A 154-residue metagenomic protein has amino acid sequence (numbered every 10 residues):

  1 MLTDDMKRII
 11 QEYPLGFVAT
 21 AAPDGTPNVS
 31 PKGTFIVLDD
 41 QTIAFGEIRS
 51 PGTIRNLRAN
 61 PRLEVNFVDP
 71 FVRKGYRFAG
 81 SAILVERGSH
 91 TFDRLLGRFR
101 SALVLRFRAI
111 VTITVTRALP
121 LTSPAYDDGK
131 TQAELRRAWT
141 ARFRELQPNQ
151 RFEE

Functional and structural regions predicted by a protein language model:
M1-L15: Short, basic/aromatic recognition patches
M6-K7, G33-T34, R98-L103: A generic local secondary-structure boundary/capping motif
Y13-E47: Short beta-strand segments
G16, P61-L63, K74-F78, F107-V111 (+1 more regions): Generic beta-strand structural signal
G25, N56-L57, I113, Q147: Buried hydrophobic positions in well-ordered alpha/beta secondary-structure cores of metabolic enzymes
G52-G97: Short, structured beta-strand-loop surface elements
E86-E154: C-terminal edge-of-domain segments
